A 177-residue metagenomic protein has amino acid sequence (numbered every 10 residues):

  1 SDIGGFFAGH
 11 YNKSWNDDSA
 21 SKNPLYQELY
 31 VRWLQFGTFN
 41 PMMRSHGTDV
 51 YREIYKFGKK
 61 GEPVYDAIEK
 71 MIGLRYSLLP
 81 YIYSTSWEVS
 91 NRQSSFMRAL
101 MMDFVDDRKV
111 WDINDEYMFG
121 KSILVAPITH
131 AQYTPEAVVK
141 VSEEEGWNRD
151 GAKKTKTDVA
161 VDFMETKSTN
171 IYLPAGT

Functional and structural regions predicted by a protein language model:
S1-T177: Catalytic-domain carbohydrate-binding cleft regions of carbohydrate-active enzymes
